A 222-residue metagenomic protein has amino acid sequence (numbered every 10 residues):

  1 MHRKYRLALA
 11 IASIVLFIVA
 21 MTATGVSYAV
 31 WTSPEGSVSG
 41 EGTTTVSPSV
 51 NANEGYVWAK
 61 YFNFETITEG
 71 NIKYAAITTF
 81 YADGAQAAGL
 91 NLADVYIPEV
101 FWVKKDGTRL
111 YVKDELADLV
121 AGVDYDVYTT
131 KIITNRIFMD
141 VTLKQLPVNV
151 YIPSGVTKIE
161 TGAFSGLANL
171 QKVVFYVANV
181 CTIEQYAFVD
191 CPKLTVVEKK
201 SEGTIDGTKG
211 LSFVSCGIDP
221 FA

Functional and structural regions predicted by a protein language model:
M1-R3: N-terminal secretory signal peptides that target proteins for export/translocation
Y5-E54: Short, polar/proline-rich extracytoplasmic segments that appear immediately after membrane translocation
Y5-L9, F17, V26, I72 (+3 more regions): Short, intrinsically disordered, low-complexity terminal segments
I11-V15, T32, G166, D190 (+1 more regions): Compositionally biased non-globular segments, especially hydrophobic aliphatic-rich helices of signal peptides
V46-S47, T68-G70, Y74, F80-Y81 (+3 more regions): Serine/threonine-rich, low-complexity intrinsically disordered segments
N51-V112, V120, R136-I137: N-terminal segments that cap or nucleate solenoid repeat domains
E69, L90-I132, T142-K158, A168-T182 (+1 more regions): Structural signature of tandem-repeat unit edges
